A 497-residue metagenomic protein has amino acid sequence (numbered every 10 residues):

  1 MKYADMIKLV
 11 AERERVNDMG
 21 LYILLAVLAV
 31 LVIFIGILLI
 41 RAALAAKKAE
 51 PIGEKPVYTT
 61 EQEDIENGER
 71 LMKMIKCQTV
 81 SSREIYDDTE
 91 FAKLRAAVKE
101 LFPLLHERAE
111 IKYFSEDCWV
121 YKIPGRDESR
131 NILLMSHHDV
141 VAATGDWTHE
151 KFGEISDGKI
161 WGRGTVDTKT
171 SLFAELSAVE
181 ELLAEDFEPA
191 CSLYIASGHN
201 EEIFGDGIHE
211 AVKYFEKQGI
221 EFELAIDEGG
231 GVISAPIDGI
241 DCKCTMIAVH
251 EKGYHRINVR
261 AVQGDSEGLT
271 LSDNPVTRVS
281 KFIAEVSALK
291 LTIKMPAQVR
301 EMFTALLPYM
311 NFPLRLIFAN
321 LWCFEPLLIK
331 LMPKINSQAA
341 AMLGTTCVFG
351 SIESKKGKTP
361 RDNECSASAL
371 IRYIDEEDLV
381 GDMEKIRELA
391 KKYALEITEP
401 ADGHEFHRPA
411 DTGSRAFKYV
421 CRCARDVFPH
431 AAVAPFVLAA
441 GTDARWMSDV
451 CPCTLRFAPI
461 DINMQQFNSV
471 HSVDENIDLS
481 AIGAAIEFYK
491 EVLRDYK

Functional and structural regions predicted by a protein language model:
K2-A11, R15: Short, positively charged and aromatic/hydrophobic N-terminal segments
V16-A29: Feature marks short, highly hydrophobic, charge-poor N-terminal signal-anchor/signal peptide-like helices that anchor
L31-T165, E185-P189: Acidic/His- and Gly-rich active-site-bordering loop/insert found across diverse amide/peptide-bond hydrolases
K112, D127-S129, I233-A235, T292-T359 (+3 more regions): An extended, acidic, His-containing surface patch that forms the Zn2+-binding/catalytic region of metallohydrolases
H138-D139, V286-K290, R387-L395: A common structural junction motif
V166-M246: Acidic/histidine-rich catalytic neighborhood of metal-dependent amide-processing enzymes
E210, Y214, E267-T292: A short core secondary-structure module
D273, D382-A390: Short amphipathic alpha-helices in soluble, non-transmembrane regions that often serve as interface/regulatory elements
